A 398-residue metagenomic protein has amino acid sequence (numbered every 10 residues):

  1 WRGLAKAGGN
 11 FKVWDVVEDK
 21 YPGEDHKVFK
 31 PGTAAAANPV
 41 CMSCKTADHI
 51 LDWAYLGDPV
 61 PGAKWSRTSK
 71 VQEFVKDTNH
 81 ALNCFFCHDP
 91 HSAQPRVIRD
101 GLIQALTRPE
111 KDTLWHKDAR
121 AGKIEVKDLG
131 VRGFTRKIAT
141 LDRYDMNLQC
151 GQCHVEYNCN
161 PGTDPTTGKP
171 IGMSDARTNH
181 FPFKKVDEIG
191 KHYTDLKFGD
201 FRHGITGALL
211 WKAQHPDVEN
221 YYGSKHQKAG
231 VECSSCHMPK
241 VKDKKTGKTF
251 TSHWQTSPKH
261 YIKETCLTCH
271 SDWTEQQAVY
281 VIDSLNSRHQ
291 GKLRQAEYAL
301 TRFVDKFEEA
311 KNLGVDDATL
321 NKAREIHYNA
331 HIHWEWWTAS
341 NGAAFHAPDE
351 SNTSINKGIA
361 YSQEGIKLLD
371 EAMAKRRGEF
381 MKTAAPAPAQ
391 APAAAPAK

Functional and structural regions predicted by a protein language model:
W1-K12, A54-S235, P239-A374, G378-M381: Primarily the internal scaffold of c-type cytochrome electron-transfer domains, especially repeated/multiheme c-type
W1-N38, S43: N-terminal alpha-helical interaction blocks
K20-A34, D48-W65: Long, mid-chain structured domain cores
A34-A37, T46-H49, D77-H80, D89-H91: Active-site-adjacent structural elements in enzyme catalytic domains
C41-C44, L267, T319, A397-K398: Mature, folded catalytic cores of secreted/periplasmic enzymes
A385-K398: Long, low-complexity intrinsically disordered segments that are proline/alanine-rich with interleaved serine/threonine
